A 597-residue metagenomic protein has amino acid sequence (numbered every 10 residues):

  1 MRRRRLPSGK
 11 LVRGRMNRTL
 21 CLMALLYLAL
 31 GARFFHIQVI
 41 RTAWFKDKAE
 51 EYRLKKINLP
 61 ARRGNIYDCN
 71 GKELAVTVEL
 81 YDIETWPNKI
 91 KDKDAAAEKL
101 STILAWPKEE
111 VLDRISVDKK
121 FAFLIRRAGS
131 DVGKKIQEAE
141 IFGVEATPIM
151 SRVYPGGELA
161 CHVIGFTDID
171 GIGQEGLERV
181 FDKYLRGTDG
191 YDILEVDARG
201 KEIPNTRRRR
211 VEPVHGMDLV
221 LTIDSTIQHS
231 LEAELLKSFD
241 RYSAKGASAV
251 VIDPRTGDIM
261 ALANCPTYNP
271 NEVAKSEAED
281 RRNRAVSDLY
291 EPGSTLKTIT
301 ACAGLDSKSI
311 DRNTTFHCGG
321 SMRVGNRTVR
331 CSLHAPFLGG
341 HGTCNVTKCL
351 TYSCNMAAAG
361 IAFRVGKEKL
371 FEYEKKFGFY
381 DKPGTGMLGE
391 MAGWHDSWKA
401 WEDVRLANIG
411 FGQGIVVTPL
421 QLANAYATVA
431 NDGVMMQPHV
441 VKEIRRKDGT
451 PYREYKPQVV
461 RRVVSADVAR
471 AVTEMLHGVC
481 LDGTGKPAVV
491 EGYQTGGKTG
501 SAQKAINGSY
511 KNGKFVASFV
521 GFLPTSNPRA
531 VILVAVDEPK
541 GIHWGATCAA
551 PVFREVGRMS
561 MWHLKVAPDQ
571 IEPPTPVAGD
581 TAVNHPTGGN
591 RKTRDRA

Functional and structural regions predicted by a protein language model:
M1-V273, L289, G366-Y380, G389 (+4 more regions): Periplasmic/cell-envelope proteins involved in peptidoglycan metabolism and beta-lactam response
R2-R3, P7, A75, D197-R210 (+6 more regions): Beta-lactam-recognizing serine transpeptidase/beta-lactamase-like catalytic domain environment
